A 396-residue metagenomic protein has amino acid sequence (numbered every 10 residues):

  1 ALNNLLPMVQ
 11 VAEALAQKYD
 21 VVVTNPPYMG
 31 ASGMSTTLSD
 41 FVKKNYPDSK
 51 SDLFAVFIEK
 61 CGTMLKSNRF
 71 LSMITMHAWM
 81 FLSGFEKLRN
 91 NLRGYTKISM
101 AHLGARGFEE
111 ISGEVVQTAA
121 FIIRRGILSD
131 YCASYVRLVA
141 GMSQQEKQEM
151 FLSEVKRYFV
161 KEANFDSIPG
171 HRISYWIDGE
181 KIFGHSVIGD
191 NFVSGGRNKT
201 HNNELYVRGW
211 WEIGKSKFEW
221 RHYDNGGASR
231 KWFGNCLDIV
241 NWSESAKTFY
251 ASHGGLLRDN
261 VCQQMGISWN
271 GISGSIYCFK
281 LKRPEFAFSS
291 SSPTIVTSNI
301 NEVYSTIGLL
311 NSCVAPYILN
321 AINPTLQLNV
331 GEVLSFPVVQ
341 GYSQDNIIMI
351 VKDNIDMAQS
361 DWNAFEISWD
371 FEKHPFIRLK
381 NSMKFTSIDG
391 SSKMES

Functional and structural regions predicted by a protein language model:
A1-A16, F233-C236, V240: Long, low-complexity, polar/charged, intrinsically disordered or flexibly structured peripheral segments
E13-S216, N235, F249, Q264 (+5 more regions): Signature of N6-adenine DNA methyltransferases within the class I
D40-K44, K231-R258: Sequence-specific dsDNA recognition surfaces
I173, S186, N202, Y206 (+1 more regions): Non-catalytic DNA-recognition/assembly elements of restriction-modification systems
K215-E219, D224, L237: Gly/Pro-rich turn-and-neighbor structural signature
S245-K247, I272-I276, I300-N301: Short, charged/polar surface micro-motifs in flexible loops or helix N-caps
S252, L257, V261, G274-F279: Conserved mixed alpha/beta core segments that line enzyme active sites in large multi-domain catalysts
